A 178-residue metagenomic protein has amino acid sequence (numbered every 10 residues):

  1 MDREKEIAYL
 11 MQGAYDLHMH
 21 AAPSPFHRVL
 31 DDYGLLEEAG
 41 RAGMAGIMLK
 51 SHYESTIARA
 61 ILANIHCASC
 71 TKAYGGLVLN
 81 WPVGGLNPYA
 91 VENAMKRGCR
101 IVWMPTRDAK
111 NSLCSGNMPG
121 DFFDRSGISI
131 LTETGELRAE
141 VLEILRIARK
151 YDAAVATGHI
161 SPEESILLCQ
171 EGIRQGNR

Functional and structural regions predicted by a protein language model:
M1-H27: Replace "His-x-His-based motif
D2-A8, Q12, D32-E37, I57-S69 (+3 more regions): Histidine/acidic residue-rich metal-binding segments in metalloenzymes
D16, H20, G34-I57, C70-N80 (+3 more regions): Divalent metal-dependent hydrolysis catalytic cores, especially in the metallo-beta-lactamase
L17-L30, G75-G85, I130-G135, G158: Active-site mouth loops of central-metabolism enzymes
A22-S24, E54-A58, N80-V83, A109-S112 (+1 more regions): Active-site environment of divalent metal-dependent phosphoester hydrolases
